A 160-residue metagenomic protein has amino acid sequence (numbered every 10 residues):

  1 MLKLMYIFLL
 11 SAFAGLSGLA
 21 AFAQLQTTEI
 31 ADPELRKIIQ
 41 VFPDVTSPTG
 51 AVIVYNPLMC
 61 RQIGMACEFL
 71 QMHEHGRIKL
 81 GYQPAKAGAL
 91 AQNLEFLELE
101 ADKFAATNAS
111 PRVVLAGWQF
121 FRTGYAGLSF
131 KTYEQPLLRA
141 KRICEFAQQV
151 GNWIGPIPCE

Functional and structural regions predicted by a protein language model:
M1-I7: Positively charged n-region of N-terminal signal peptides that target proteins for export
Q24-M65, A85-E95, K103-E160: C-terminal capping/extension segments of zinc metalloprotease domains
G64-G76: Short alpha-helix carrying the canonical HExxH Zn2+-binding catalytic motif
G76-P84: Active-site-flanking alpha-helical
